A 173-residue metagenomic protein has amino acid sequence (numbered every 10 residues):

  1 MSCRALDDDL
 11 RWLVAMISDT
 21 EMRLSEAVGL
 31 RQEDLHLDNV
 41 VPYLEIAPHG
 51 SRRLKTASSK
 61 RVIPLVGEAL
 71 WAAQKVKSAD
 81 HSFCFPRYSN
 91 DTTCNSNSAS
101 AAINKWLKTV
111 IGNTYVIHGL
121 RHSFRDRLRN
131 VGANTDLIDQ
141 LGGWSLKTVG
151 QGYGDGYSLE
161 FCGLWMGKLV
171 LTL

Functional and structural regions predicted by a protein language model:
M1-L30, R121: Basic, Lys/Arg- and aromatic-enriched nucleic-acid-binding interface segment
L10, V40, S59, A79 (+2 more regions): Exposed loop/turn and edge beta-strand positions of beta-sandwich/beta-sheet ligand-binding modules
R11-W12, L44, A72-Q74, I117-L120: Tryptophan-centric aromatic hotspots in well-structured domains and transmembrane helices
W12-A15, D19, G119-S145: C-terminal catalytic core of tyrosine-transesterase DNA break-rejoin enzymes
G29-A72: Conserved tyrosine-mediated DNA breakage-rejoining catalytic core shared by Y-recombinases
D34-V41, N113-T114, A133-G154: Short, polar N-cap/turn motifs at the start of nucleic acid-interacting alpha helices
H49-G50, P64-N113: Active-site/catalytic core of tyrosine-dependent DNA strand-transfer enzymes
L70, N90-D91, G142-T172: Catalytic-site neighborhood detector that most strongly recognizes the C-terminal catalytic loop/helix of tyrosine
